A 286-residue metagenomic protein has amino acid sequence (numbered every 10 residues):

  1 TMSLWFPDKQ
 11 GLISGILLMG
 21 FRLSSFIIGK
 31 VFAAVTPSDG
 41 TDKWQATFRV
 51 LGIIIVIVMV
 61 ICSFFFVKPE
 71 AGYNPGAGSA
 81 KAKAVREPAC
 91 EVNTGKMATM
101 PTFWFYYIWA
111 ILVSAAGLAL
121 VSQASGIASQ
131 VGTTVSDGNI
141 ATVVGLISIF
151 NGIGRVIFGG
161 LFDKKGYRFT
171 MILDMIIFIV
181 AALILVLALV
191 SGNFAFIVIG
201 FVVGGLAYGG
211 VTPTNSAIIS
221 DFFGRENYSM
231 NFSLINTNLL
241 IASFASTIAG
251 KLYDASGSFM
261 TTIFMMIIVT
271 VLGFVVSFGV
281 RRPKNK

Functional and structural regions predicted by a protein language model:
T1-M19: Cytoplasmic helix-loop-helix junction between adjacent transmembrane helices in 12-TM secondary transporters
F21-A71: Helix-loop-helix hairpin linking two adjacent transmembrane segments in secondary transporters
G29, G95-F158, S246-A249: Extracytoplasmic gate region of multi-pass secondary transporters
V31-T41, A128-S129, L161-F162, A249-G257: Interfacial helix-cap and linker-helix signal at transmembrane-aqueous boundaries of multi-pass secondary transporters
V60-V67, I267-K286: Multi-pass alpha-helical transporter architecture, strongest for 12-TM Major Facilitator/SLC carriers used
K68-V92, K286: Flexible cytoplasmic inter-helical loops of multi-pass small-molecule transporters
N139, V144-I218: C-terminal transmembrane helical hairpin of 12-TM major facilitator-type secondary transporters
F222-S256: A late C-terminal transmembrane helix in Major Facilitator Superfamily
